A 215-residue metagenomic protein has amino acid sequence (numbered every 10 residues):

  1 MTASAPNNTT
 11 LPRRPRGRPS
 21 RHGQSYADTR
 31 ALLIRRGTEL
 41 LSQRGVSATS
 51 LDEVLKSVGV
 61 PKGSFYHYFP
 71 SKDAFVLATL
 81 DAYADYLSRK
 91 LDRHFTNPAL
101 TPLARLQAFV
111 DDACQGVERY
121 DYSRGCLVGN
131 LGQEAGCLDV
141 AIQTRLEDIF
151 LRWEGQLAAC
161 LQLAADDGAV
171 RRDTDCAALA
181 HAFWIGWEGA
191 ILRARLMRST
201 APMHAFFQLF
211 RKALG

Functional and structural regions predicted by a protein language model:
M1-D28: N-terminal intrinsically disordered/low-complexity leader segments
S4, R124, T174-R193, L209: Hydrophobic alpha-helical segments that form the core of small-molecule binding pockets and/or dimer interfaces
L32, R36-A74, A78: Helix-turn-helix
A78, D92-R124, C176-F183: Hydrophobic alpha-helical connector segments
D81-L87: Short, basic, alpha-helical segments at the C-terminal edge of helix-turn-helix-like DNA-binding modules
A104-A108, V140-D166, A178: Amphipathic alpha-helical packing segments from all-alpha helical-bundle domains
A104-R105, R119-A141: Amphipathic alpha-helical segments used for helix-helix packing
G116-Y120, A159, L163, W184-T200 (+1 more regions): Amphipathic C-terminal alpha-helical segment
